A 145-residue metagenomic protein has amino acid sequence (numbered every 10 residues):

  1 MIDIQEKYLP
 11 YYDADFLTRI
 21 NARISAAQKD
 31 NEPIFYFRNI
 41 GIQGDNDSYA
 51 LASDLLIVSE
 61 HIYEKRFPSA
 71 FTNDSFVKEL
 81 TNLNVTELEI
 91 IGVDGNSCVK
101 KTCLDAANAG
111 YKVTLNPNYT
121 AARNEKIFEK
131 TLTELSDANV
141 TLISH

Functional and structural regions predicted by a protein language model:
M1-I62, V77-K78, T141: Active-site acidic carboxylates
K29-E32, N84, G110: Glycine-centered short loops/turns at secondary-structure junctions
D54-K65, R123-H145: Structural recognition of alpha->loop->beta junctions
I57-V99: Internal catalytic-core helix/loop-beta-alpha segment that presents or stabilizes conserved functional determinants
E89-G92, Y111-E125: A short glycine-rich beta-strand->turn/loop micro-motif centered on a GG-aromatic cluster
V99-A109: Short Gly/Thr/Asp-enriched flexible loops that form oxyanion-binding sites at enzyme active sites
